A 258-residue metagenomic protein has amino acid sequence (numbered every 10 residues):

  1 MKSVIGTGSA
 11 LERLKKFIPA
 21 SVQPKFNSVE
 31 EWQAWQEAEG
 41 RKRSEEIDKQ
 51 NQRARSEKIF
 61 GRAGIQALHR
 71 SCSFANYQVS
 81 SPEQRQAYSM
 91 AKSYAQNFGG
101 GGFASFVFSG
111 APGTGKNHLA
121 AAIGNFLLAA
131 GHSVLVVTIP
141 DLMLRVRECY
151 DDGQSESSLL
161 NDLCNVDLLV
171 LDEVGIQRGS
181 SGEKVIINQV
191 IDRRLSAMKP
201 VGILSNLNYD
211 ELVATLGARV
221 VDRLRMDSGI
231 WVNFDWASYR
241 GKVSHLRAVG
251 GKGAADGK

Functional and structural regions predicted by a protein language model:
M1-Q86, W231, W236, K242-K258: A short, basic N-terminal segment
S28, L144, C149, V174-K258: Replace "adjacent to P-loop NTPase cores in ATP/GTP-dependent enzymes" with "adjacent to NTP-binding cores
I65, Q78-F106: Pre-Walker A (pre-P-loop) alpha-helix and adjacent loop at the N terminus of AAA/AAA+ ATPase modules, a conserved
E83-A91, F103, G124-N165, R178 (+1 more regions): Short glycine-rich substrate-engagement loop in P-loop NTPases that contacts/grips substrate
F98-G101, A129, N161-C164, D192-A197 (+1 more regions): Conserved catalytic network of the ASCE P-loop NTPase/AAA+ motor domain
G100-A120: Walker A/P-loop nucleotide-binding motif
F103-V107, V134, L168, P200-G202: Residue-level preference for the first positions of well-ordered beta-strands
